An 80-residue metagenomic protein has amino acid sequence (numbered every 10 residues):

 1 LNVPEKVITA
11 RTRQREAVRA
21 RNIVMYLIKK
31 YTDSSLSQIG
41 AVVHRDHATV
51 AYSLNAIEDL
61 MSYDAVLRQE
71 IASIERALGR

Functional and structural regions predicted by a protein language model:
L1-N2: Thiotemplate assembly-line natural product biosynthesis machinery
K6-R80: Terminal-proximal interaction/regulatory segments of ATP-powered molecular machines
